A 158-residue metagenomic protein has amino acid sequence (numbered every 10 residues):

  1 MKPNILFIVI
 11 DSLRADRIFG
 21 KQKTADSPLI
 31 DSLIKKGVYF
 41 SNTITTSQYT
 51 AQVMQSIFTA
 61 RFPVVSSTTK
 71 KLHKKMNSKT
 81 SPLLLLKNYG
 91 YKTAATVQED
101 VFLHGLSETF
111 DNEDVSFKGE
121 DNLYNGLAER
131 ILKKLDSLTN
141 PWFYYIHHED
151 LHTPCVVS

Functional and structural regions predicted by a protein language model:
M1-S158: Catalytic domains that recognize anionic headgroups
